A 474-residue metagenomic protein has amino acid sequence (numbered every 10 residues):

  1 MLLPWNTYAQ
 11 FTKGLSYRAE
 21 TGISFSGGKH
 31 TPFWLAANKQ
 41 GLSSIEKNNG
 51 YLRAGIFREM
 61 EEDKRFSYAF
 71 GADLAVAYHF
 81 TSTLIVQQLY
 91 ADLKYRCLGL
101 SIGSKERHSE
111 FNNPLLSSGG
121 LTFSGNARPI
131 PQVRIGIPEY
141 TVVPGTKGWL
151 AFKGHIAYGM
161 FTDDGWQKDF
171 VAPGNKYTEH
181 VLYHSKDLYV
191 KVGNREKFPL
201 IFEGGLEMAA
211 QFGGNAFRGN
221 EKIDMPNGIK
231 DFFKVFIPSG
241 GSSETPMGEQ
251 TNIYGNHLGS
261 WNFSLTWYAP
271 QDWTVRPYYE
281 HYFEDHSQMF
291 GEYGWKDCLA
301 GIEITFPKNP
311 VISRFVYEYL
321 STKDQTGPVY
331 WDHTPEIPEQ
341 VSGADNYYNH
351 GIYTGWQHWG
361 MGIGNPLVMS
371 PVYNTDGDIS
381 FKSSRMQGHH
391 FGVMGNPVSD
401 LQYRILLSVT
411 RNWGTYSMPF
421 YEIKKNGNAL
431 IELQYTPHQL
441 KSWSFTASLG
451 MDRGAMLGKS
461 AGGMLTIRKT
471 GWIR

Functional and structural regions predicted by a protein language model:
T7-H108, P114-S117, L121-Y140, G148-F152 (+1 more regions): Beta-barrel outer-membrane channel/assembly domains of diderm bacteria
Q10-S16, R58-A69, K94-L98, Y140-G154 (+6 more regions): Short loop/turn motifs that connect adjacent beta-strands in outer-membrane beta-barrel proteins
L15-H30, F70-V76, L93, L100-E106 (+7 more regions): Transmembrane beta-barrel strands of outer-membrane/channel proteins
R18-E20, K47-R53, L84-Q88, I130-R134 (+6 more regions): Transmembrane beta-barrel architecture of outer-membrane proteins
S26-G28, D73-T81, K105-L121, V142 (+7 more regions): Sequence/structural signature of outer-membrane beta-barrel proteins
H108-R218: Internal, well-ordered domain-core segments that constitute the primary functional module of diverse proteins
F198-A210, G214-R474: Exposed, low-structure sequence patches enriched in small/polar residues
